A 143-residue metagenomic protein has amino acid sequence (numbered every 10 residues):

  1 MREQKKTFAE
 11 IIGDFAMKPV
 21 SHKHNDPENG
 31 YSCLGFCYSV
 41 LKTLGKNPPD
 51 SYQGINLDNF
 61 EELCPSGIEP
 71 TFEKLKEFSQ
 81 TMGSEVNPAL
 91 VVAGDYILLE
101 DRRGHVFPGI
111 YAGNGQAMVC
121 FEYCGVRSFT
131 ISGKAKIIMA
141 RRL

Functional and structural regions predicted by a protein language model:
M1-M82, A93, E100-R102, V106 (+2 more regions): N-terminal capping segments
F8-A9, S128, K134: Low-complexity, intrinsically disordered short peptide segments enriched in small/polar/basic residues
K18, G115-M118, I137-I138: A broad, low-specificity signal marking well-ordered, structured residues that form hydrophobic/aromatic
E85-L90: Short, surface-exposed secondary-structure edge patches
V91-I97, G115-Q116: Short, hydrophobic/aromatic-rich segments at coil-to-beta transitions
P108-I131: Catalytic Cys-His active-site segments of thiol-dependent hydrolases/isopeptidases
I131-L143: Intrinsically disordered, low-complexity, charged/polar segments
